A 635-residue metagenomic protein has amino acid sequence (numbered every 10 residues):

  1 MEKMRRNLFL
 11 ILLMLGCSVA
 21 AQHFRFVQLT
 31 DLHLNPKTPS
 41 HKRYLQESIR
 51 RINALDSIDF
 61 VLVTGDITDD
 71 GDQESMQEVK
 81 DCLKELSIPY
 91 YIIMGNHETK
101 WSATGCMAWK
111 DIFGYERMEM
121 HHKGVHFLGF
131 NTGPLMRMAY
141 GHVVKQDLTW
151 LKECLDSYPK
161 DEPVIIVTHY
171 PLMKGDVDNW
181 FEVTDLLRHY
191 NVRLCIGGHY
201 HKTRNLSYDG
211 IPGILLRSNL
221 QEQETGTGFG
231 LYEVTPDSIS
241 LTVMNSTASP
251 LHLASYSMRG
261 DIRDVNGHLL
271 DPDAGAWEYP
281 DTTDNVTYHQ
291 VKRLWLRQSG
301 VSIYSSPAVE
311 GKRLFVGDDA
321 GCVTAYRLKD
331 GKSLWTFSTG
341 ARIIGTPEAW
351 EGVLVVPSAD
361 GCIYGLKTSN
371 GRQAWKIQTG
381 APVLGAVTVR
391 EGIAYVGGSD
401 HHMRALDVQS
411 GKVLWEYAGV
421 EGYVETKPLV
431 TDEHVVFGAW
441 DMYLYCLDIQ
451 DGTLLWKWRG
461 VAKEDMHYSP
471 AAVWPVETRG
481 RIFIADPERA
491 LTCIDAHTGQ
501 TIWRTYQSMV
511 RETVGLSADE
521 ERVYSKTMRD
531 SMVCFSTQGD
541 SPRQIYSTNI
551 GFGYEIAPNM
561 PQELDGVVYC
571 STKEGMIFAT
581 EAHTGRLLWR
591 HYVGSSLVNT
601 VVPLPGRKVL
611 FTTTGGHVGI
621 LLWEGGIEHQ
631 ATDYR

Functional and structural regions predicted by a protein language model:
V19-E78: N-terminal active-site segment of His-dependent metallophosphoesterases
Q73-P163, E182-L194, R204-L216, E222-V234: Extended active-site neighborhood of metal-dependent phosphoesterases/phosphodiesterases
I211-A276: Binuclear metal-dependent phosphoesterase catalytic core
Y288-A308, L334-W350, Q373-R390, S399 (+7 more regions): Extracytoplasmic beta-rich repeat domains
D318, S358-A359, G398-S399, A439-W440 (+4 more regions): Structural signature of WD-repeat beta-propellers
R327-G331, K367-G371, D407-G411, D448-G452 (+4 more regions): Short loop/turn segments that connect beta-strands within beta-propeller blades
